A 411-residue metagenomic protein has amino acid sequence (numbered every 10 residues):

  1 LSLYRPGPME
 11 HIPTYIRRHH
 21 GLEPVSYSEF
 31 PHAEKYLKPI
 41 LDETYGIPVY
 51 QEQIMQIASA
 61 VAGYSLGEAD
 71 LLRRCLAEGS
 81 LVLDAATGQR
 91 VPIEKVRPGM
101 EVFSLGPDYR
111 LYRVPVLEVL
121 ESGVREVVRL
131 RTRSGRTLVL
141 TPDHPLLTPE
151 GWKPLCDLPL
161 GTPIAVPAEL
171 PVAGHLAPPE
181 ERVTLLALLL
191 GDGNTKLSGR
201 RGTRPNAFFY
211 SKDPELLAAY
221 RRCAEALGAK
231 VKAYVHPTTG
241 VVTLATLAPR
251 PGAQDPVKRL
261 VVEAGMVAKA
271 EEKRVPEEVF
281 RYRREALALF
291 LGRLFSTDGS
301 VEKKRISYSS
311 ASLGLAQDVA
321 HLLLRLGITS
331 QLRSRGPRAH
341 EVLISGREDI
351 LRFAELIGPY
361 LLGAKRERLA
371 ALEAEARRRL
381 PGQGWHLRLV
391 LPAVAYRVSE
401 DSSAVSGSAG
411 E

Functional and structural regions predicted by a protein language model:
L1, E34-T44, M55-Q56, A69-R74 (+4 more regions): Glycine- and acidic
L1-C75: Alpha-helical scaffold/interaction cores of sigma-54-like transcription cofactors and many family A DNA polymerases
P8-T14, D70, S80-L81, E126-R129 (+2 more regions): Short acidic, glycine/serine/threonine-rich loops at helix termini
Y27-H32, Y45, T87-I93, W152 (+2 more regions): Alpha-helix capping and helix-loop boundary segments enriched in small/acidic/polar residues
A60, R97-P98, F295: Extracellular/lumenal glycan-associated surfaces
G63-Y64, L81-D84, G88, S104 (+2 more regions): Conserved helix-loop functional segments at active or binding sites
L76-L117: Long, charge-dense accessory insertions within large macromolecular proteins
G106-E411: Internal intein/HINT superfamily modules and their associated LAGLIDADG
